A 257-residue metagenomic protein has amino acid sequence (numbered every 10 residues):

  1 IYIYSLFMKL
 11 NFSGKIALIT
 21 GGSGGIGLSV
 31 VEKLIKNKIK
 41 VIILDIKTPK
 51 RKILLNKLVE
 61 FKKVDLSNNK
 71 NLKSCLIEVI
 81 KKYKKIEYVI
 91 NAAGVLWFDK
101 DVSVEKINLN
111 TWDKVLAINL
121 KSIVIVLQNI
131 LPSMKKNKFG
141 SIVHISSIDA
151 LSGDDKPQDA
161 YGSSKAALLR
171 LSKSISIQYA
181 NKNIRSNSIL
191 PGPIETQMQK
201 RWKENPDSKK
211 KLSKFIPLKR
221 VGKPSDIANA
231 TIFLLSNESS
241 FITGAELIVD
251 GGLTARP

Functional and structural regions predicted by a protein language model:
N11, D101, I232, T243-P257: Short C-terminal tail/terminal secondary-structure segment of NAD(P)H-dependent dehydrogenase/reductase domains
S23-G24: Conserved glycine-rich cofactor-binding loop
K100-D113, L212: Substrate-binding pocket helix/loop in short-chain dehydrogenase/reductase
S103, G153-G162, S174: Active-site loop-to-helix junction immediately N-terminal to the catalytic Tyr of the SDR YXXXK motif in Rossmann-fold
L127, S164, S172: Active-site helix of classical SDR
S147: Residue(s) in the substrate-gating loop at a strand-loop-helix junction that position the organic substrate next
A180-R185, I242-G244: Short, small/polar-rich loop/turn modules that mediate ligand/substrate recognition or access, typified
